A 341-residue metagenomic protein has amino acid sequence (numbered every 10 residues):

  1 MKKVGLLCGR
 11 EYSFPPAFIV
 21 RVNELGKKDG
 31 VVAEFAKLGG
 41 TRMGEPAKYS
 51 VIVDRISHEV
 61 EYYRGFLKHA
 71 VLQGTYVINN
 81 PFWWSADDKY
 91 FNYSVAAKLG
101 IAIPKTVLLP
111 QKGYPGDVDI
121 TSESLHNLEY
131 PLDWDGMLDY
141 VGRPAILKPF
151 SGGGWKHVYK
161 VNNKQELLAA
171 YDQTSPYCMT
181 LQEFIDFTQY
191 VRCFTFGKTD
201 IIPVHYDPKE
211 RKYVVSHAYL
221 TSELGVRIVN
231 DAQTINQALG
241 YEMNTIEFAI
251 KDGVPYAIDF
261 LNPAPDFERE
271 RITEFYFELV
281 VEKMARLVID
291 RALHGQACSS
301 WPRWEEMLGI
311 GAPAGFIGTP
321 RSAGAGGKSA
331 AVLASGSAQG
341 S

Functional and structural regions predicted by a protein language model:
M1-C8, V71-G74, F82-V191, H217-A218 (+1 more regions): Active-site nucleotide/adenylate-binding loops and adjacent lid/helix of ATP-dependent enzymes
G9-S122: Conserved N-proximal alpha/beta basic substrate-recognition cap immediately N-terminal to, or forming the N-lobe
E11-Y12, H58-E59, W84, S151-G153 (+4 more regions): Short, solvent-exposed loop/turn segments at secondary-structure junctions
T174-C178, F184-V215, V229-T245, A249-Y256 (+1 more regions): Phosphate-binding core of ATP-grasp and ATP-grasp-like enzymes
R211-A257, L279-Q296, W301-P320: A long amphipathic alpha-helix within ATP-dependent nucleotide-binding catalytic cores
F267-V281: Short, flexible active-site recognition loops that position polar ligands and cofactors
G311, R321, V332-G336: Extended non-globular C-terminal regions
G327-S341: Long, low-complexity, intrinsically disordered segments
